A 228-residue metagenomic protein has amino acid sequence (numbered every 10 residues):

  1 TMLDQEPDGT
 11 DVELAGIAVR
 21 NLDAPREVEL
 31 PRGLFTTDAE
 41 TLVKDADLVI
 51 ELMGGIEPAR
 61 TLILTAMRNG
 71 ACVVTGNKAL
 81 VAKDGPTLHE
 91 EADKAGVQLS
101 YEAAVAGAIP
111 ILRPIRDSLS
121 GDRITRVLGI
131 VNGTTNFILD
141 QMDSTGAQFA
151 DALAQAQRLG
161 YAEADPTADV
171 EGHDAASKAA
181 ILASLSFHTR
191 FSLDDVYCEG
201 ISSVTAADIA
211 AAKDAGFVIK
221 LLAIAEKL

Functional and structural regions predicted by a protein language model:
T1-A71: N-terminal glycine-/serine-/threonine-rich beta1-alpha1-beta2 phosphate-ribose binding loop of Rossmann-like
D8-D11, E27-V28, L42-K44, A92 (+4 more regions): Solvent-exposed alpha-helices and their adjacent loops that cap or buttress functional pockets in soluble metabolic
T10-D11, F35, A39, I56-A59 (+9 more regions): Generic structural signal for well-ordered, non-membrane alpha-helical segments in soluble metabolic enzymes
F35-T36, L48-E51, V74-G76, L99-A103 (+2 more regions): General beta-strand structural signal in soluble alpha/beta enzymes
M53, P58-N69, G76-D117: Rossmann-fold NAD(P)-binding glycine/threonine-rich loop
D93-A162, D169, H173-D174: Rossmann-like NAD(P)H-binding beta-loop-alpha module
D151-L228: Substrate-binding/catalytic subdomain of NAD(P)-dependent oxidoreductase enzymes
